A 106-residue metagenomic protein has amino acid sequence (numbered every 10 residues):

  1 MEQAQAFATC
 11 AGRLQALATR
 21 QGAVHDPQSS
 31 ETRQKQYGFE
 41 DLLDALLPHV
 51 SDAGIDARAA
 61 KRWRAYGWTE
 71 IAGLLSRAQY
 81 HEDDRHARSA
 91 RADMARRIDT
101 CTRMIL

Functional and structural regions predicted by a protein language model:
M1-E2, A57: Generic hydrophobic-segment detector
E2-S51: Short N-proximal segments of mature Sec-exported proteins
E40-L106: Compact alpha-helical subdomains of small soluble proteins
